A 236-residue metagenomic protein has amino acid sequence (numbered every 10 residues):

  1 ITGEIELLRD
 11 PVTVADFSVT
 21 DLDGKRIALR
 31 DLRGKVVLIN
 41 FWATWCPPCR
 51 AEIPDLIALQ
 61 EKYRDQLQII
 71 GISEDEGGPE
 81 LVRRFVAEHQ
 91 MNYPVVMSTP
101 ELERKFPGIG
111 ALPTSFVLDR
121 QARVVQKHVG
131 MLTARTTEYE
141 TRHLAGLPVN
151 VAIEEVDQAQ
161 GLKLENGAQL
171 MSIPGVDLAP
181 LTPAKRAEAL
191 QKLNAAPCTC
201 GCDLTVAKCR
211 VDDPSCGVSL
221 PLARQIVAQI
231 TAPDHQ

Functional and structural regions predicted by a protein language model:
I1-D16, L32-R33, E155-G161: N-proximal helix/coil linker or "cap" segments that precede and/or mark the start of modular domains
R9, D16-V37, Q60-Y63, F106: A short beta-strand-turn-helix
R33, F41-E61, G201-C202: Conserved redox-active cysteine motifs that mediate thiol-disulfide chemistry, especially di-cysteine Cys-X(1-2)-Cys
K35-V37, F41-W45, A111, Q121 (+1 more regions): Short pre-active-site segment immediately N-terminal to redox-active cysteine/selenocysteine motifs in thiol-based
R50-H89, S98-K105, A134, E155-G161: Structural microenvironment flanking redox-active thiols in thiol-disulfide oxidoreductases
R84-N92, M97-R142: Thiol/disulfide oxidoreductase modules built on the thioredoxin-like
P183-T199, A207: Immediate flanking context of iron-sulfur cluster ligation sites
L204-I230: Iron-sulfur (Fe-S) cluster-binding segments and ferredoxin-like electron-carrier domains, especially [2Fe-2S]
